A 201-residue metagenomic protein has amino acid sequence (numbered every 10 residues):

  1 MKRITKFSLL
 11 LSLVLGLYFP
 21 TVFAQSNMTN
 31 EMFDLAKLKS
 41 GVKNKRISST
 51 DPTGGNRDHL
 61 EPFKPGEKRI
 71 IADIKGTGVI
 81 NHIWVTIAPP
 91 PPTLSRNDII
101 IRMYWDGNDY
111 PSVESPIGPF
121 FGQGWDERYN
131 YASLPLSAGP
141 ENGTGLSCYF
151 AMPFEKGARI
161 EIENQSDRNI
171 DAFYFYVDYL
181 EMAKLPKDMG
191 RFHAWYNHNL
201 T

Functional and structural regions predicted by a protein language model:
M1-L9: Bacterial N-terminal signal peptides that target proteins for export
K2-R3, F19, N27: A detector of low-complexity, intrinsically disordered, Ser/Thr/Gly/Pro/Ala-rich segments
S8-T21: Bacterial N-terminal signal peptides
Q25-T201: Beta-strand-centric surfaces of beta-sandwich/beta-rich domains
